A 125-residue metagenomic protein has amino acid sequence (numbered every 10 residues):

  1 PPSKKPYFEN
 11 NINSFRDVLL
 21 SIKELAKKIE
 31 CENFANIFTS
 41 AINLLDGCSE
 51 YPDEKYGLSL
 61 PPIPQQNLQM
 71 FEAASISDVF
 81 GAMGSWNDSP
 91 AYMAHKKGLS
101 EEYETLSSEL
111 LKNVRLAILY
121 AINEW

Functional and structural regions predicted by a protein language model:
P1-F8: Extended, non-transmembrane interaction/recognition domains
N11-F15: Short amphipathic alpha-helical heptad-repeat segments
R16-L19, K23, A35, T39-I42 (+1 more regions): Heptad-repeat amphipathic alpha-helical coiled-coil interaction surface used for oligomerization/assembly
E32-S40, L58-P61: Short, charged, amphipathic alpha-helical segments
N43-W125: Alpha-helical oligomerization segments
